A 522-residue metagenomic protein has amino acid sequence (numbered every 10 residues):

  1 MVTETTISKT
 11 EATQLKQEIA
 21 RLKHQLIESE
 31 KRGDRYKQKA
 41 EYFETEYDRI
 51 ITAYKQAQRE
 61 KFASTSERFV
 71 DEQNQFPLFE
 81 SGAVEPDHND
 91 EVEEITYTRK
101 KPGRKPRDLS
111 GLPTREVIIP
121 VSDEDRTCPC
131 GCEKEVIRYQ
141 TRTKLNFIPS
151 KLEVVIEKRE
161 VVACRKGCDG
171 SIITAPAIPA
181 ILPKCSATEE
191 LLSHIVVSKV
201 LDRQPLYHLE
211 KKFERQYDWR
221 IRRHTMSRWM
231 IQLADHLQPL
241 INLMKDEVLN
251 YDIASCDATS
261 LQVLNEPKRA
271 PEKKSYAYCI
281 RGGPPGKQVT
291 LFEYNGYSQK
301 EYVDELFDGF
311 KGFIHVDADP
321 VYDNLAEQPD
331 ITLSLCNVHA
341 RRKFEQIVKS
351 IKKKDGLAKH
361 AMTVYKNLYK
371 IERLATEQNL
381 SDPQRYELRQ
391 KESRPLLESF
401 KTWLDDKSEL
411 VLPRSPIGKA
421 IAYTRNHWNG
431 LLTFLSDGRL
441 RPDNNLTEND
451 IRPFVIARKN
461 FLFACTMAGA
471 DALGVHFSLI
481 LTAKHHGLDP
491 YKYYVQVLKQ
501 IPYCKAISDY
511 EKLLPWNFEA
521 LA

Functional and structural regions predicted by a protein language model:
M1-S186, S227, S255-C256, G282 (+3 more regions): Short, flexible loop/hinge motifs at secondary-structure junctions
V2, T6, H24-I27, K31 (+3 more regions): Catalytic center-proximal scaffold of phosphoryl-transfer enzymes
